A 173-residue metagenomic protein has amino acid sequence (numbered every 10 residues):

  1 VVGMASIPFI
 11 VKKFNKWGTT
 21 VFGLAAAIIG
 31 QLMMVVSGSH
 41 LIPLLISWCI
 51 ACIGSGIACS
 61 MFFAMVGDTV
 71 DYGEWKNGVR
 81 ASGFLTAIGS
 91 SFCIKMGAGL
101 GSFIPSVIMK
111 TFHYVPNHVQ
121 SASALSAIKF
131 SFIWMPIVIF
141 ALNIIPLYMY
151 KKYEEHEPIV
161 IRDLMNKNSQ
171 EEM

Functional and structural regions predicted by a protein language model:
V1-M173: Membrane-embedded alpha-helical bundles of multi-pass transporters/translocases, especially carrier/permease families
